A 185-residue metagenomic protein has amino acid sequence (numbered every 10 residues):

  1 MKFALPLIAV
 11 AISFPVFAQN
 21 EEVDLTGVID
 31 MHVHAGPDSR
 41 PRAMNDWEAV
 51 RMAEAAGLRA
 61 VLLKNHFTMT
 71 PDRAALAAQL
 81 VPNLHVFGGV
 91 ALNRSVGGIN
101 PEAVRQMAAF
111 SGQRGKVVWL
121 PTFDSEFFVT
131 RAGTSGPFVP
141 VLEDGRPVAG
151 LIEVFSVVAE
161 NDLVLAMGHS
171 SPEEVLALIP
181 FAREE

Functional and structural regions predicted by a protein language model:
M1-L5: Bacterial N-terminal signal peptides that target proteins for export
S13-P15: N-terminal signal peptide c-region/cleavage motif recognized by signal peptidases
A18-R40: Replace "His-x-His-based motif
D30, H34, E48-P71, N83-R94 (+2 more regions): Divalent metal-dependent hydrolysis catalytic cores, especially in the metallo-beta-lactamase
H34-P41, F67-T68, L92-N100, L142-A149: Divalent metal-binding segments
D46-A49, P71-L76, E102-K116, G133-E185: Histidine/acidic residue-rich metal-binding segments in metalloenzymes
Q79-G89, V154, V158: Alpha-helix-loop-beta-strand connector modules within alpha/beta enzyme cores
L120-F138: Surface-exposed loop and adjacent secondary-structure segments within mature catalytic domains
